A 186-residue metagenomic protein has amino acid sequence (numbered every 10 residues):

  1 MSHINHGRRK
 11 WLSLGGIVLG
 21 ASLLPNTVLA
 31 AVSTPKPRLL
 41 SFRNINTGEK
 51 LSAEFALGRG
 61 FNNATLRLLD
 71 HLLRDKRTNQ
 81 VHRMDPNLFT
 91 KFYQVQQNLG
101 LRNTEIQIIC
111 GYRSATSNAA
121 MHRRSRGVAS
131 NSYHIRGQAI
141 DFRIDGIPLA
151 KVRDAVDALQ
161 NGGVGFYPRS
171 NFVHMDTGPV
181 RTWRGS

Functional and structural regions predicted by a protein language model:
M1-S22: N-terminal secretory signal peptides and thylakoid transit peptides that target proteins across membranes
S2-H3, R38-R43, G127-S186: Catalytic cores and adjacent binding grooves of peptidoglycan-active enzymes
P25-A53: C-terminal segment of N-terminal export signals and the immediately downstream linker at the start of the mature
N44-N46, F55-L57, C110-Y112, I144-G146 (+1 more regions): A mature extracytoplasmic/lumenal domain signature
L51-A56, R184-S186: Short amphipathic beta-strand/extended segments with alternating polar/hydrophobic composition
G58-I109: Active-site acidic/histidine clusters and adjacent loop/turn architecture that either coordinate catalytic ions
F89-Q96, N118, L149, R153: Extracytoplasmic/secreted envelope proteins and their assembly/folding machinery, especially bacterial periplasmic
A115-S130: Charged, often glycine-rich, active-site loop that binds/positions anionic groups
